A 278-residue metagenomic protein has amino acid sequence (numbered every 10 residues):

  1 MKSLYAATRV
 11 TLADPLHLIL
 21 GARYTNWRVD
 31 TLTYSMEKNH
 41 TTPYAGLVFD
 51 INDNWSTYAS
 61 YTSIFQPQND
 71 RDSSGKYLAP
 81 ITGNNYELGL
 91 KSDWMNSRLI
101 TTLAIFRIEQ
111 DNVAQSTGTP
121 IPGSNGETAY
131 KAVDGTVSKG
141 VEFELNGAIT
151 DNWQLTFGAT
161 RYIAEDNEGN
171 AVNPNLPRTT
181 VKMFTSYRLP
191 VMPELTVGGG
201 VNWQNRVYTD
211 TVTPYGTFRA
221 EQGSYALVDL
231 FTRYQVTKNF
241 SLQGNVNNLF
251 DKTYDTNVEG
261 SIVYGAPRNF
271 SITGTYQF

Functional and structural regions predicted by a protein language model:
M1-W55, Q66-S74, G158: Signature of Gram-negative outer-membrane beta-barrel scaffolds
K2, E37-T41, T82-Y86, S97 (+4 more regions): Residues that define the transmembrane beta-barrel architecture of outer-membrane proteins
R9-L12, N39, L47-D50, L90-W94 (+5 more regions): Residue-level signature of outer-membrane beta-barrel architecture
D14-P15, Y130-V212, F250-T253, T273-Q277: Gram-negative outer-membrane beta-barrel transporters
P15-L18, D53-T57, N96-T101, N152-L155 (+4 more regions): Repeated loop/turn-to-beta-strand initiation elements of outer-membrane beta-barrel proteins
R23-W27, T62-I64, K91, A104-I108 (+4 more regions): Outer-membrane beta-barrel pore domains and translocons
D50, T57-Y58, T82-A148, Q154-T160 (+1 more regions): Membrane-embedded beta-barrel scaffold of Gram-negative outer-membrane proteins
E109, W203-V212, L230-F278: C-terminal beta-signal and adjacent terminal beta-strands/loops of Gram-negative outer-membrane beta-barrel proteins
